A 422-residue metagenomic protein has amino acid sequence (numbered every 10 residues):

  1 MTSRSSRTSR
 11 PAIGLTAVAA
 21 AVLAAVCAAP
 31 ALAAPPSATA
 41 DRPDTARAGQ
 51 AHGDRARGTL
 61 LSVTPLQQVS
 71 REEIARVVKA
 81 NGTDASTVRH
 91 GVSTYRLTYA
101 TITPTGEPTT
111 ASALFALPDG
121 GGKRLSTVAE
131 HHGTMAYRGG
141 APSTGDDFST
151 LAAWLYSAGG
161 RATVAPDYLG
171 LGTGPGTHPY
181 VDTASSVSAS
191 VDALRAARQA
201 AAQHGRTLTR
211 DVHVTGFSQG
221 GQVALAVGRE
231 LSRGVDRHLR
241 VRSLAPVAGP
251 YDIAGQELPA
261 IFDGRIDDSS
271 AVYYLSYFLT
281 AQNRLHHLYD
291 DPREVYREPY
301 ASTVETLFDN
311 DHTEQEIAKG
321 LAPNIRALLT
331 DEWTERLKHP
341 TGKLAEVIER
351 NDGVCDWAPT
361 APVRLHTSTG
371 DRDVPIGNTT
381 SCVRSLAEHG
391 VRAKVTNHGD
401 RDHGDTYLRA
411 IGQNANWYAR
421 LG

Functional and structural regions predicted by a protein language model:
M1-P36: Secretory targeting and sorting signals
A33-G122: Catalytic-loop region of hydrolases
G49-G58, T64-Q67, V247-D356: Accessory cap/linker subdomain of secreted extracellular hydrolases
T103-S112, A116-G160: Short, surface-exposed "cap/lid" segments of acyl-processing enzymes
Y180-A202: Alpha/beta-hydrolase active-site loop
A196-S269: Primarily recognizes the serine-hydrolase "nucleophile elbow" in alpha/beta-hydrolase and SGNH/GDSL folds
R336-P340, A345-V347, G370-D373, G377-G422: C-terminal catalytic histidine-bearing segment of alpha/beta-hydrolase fold enzymes
P359, R364-D371: Short beta-strand/loop motif that positions the catalytic acidic residue of the alpha/beta-hydrolase fold
